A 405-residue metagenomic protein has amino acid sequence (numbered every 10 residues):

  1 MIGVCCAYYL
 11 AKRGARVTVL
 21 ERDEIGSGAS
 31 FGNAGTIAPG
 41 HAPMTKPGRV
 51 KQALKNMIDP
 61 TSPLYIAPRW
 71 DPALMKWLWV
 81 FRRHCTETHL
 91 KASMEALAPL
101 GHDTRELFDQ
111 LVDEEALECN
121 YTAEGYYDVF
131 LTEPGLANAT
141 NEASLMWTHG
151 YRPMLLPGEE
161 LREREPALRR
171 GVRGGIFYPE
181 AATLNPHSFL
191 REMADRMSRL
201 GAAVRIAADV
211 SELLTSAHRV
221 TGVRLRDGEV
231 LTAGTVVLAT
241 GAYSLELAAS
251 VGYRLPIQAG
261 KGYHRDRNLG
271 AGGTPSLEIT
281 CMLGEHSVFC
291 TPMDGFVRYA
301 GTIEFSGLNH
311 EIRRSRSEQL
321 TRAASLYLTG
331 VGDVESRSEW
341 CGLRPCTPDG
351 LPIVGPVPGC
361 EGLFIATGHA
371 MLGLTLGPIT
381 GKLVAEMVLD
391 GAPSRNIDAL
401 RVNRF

Functional and structural regions predicted by a protein language model:
G3-V4: N-terminal Rossmann-fold NAD(P) dinucleotide-binding loop
A7, A11-K12, R196-S198: Gly/Ala-rich phosphate-binding loop of Rossmann-like dinucleotide-binding domains, activating on the conserved
A11-G32: Glycine-rich FAD pyrophosphate-binding loop
L20, G35-I37, H41, T45-H84 (+2 more regions): Active-site substrate-recognition segment that forms the wall of the catalytic cavity or substrate channel
A34-P157: Dinucleotide-binding Rossmann-like beta1-alpha1 core, especially the glycine-rich loop that anchors the ADP
A92-R105, D128-N138, E163-R164, I176-R196 (+3 more regions): Short beta-strand to alpha-helix junction loop
A137-H149, L161, L168-D227, L231-T235: Helical element adjacent to the flavin cofactor pocket in flavoenzyme catalytic cores
L155, T215-A217, L351-F405: C-terminal lid/capping helical subdomain adjacent to the catalytic/cofactor pocket in oxidative enzymes
